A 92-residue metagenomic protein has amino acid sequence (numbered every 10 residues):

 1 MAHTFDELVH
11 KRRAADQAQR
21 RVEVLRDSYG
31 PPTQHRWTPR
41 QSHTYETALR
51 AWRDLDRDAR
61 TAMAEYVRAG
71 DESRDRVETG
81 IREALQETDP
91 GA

Functional and structural regions predicted by a protein language model:
M1-P31, S42-T47: Short, charge/polar-rich alpha-helical segments
K11-R12, Q19-R20, H35, S73-D75 (+1 more regions): Short, intrinsically disordered low-complexity segments
A18, L25, P32, P39 (+2 more regions): Hydrophobic stripe of amphipathic alpha-helices that form coiled-coil interfaces
E46-A92: Extended, charge-rich alpha-helical segments
